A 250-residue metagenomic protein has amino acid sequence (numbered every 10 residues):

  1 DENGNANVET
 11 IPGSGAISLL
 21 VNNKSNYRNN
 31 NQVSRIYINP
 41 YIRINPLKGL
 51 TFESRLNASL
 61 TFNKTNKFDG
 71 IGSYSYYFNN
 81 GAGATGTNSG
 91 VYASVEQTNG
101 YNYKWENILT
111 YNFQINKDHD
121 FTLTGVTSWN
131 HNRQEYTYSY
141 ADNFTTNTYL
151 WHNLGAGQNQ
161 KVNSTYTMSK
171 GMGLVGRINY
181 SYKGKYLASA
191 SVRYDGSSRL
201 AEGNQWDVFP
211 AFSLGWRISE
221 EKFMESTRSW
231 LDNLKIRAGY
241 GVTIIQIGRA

Functional and structural regions predicted by a protein language model:
D1-N22, G70-V91, R133-V162, R249: Surface-exposed loop/turn segments flanking beta-strands in extracellular/periplasmic regions
L20-K67, A93-I115, D120-T122, N132-Y136 (+2 more regions): Outer-membrane beta-barrel transmembrane strands
R55-N57, T124-S128, S191-R193, S213 (+1 more regions): Transmembrane beta-strands of outer-membrane beta-barrel proteins
A58-F78, W129-F144, L200-N204, S226-R228 (+1 more regions): Outer-membrane beta-barrel and related beta-rich outer-membrane complex signature in Gram-negative bacteria
Y101, N159, R217: Contiguous, function-dense segments enriched for cysteine-driven chemistry and partner/ligand-binding capacity
Q205-G215: Short secondary-structure subsegments characteristic of cysteine-rich extracellular domains
L214-M224: Metallo-beta-lactamase
K222-N233: Short mixed-charge
